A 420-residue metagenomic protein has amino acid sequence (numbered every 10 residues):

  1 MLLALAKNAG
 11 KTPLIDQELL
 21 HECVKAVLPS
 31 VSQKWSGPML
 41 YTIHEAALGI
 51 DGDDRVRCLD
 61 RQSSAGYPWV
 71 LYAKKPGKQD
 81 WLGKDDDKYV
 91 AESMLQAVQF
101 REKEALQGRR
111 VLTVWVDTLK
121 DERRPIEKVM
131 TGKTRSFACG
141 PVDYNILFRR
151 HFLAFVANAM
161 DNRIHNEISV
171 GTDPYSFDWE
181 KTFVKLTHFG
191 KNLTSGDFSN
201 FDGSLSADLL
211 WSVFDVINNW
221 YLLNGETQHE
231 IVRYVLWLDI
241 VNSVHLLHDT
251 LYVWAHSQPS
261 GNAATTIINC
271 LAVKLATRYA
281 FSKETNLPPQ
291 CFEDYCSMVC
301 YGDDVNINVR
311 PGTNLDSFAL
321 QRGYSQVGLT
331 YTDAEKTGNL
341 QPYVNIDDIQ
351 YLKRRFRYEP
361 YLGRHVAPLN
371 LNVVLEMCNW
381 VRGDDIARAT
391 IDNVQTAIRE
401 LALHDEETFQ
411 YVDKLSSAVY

Functional and structural regions predicted by a protein language model:
M1-Y420: Viral RNA-dependent RNA polymerase
